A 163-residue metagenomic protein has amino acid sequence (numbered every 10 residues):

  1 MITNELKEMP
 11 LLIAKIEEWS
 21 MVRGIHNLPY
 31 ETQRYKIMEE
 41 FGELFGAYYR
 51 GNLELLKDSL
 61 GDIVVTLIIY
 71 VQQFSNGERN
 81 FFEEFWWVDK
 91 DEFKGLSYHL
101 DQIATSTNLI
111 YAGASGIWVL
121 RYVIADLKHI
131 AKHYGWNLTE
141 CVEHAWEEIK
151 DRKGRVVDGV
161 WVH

Functional and structural regions predicted by a protein language model:
M1-H163: Flexible "arm" and connector segments at domain edges
